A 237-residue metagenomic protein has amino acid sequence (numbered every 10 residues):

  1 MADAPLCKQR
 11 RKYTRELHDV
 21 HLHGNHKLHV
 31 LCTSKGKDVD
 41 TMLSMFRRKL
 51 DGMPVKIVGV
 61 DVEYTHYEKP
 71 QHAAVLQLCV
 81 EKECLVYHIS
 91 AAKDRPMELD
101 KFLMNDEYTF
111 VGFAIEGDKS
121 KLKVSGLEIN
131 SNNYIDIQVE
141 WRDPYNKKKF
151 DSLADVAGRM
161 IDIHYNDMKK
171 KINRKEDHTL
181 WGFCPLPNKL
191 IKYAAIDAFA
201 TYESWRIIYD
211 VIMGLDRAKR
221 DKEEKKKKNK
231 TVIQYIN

Functional and structural regions predicted by a protein language model:
M1-K56, I137, M213-N237: N-terminal accessory regions of nucleic-acid-interacting proteins
L31-D40, M53-I57, Y64-I207: Conserved DEDDh/DEDDy metal-dependent 3′-5′ exonuclease domain
Y193, R206-K219: C-terminal, well-folded lobe of enzymatic/effector domains
